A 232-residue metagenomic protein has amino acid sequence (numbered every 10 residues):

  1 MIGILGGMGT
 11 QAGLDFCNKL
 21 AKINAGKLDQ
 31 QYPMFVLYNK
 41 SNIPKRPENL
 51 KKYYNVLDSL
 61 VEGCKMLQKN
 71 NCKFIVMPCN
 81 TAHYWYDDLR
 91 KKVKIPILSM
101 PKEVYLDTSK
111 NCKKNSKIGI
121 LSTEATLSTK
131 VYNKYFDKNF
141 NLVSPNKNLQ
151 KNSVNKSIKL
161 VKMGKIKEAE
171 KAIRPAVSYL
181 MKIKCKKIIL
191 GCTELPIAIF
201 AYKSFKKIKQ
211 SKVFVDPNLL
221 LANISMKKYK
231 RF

Functional and structural regions predicted by a protein language model:
M1-F232: Non-catalytic structural scaffold of enzyme domains
